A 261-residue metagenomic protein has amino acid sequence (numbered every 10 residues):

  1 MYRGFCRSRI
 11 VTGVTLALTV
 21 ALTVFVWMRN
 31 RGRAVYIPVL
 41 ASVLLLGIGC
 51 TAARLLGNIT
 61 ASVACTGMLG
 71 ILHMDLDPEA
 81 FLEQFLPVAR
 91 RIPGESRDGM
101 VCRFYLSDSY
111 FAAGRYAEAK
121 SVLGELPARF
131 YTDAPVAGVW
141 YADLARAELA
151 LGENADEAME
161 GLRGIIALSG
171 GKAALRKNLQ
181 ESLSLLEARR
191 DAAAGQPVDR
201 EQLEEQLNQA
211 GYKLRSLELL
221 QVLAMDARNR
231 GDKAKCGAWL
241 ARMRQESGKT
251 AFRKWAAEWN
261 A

Functional and structural regions predicted by a protein language model:
M1-L69, H73-P78: N-terminal alpha-helical membrane-insertion module
I37-V43, G70-P87, F111-E125, L151-G164 (+1 more regions): Helix-turn-helix repeat elements of alpha-solenoid scaffolds
G49-T132: N-terminal topogenic membrane-targeting module
L56-G57, D77, G94-R97, Y131-P135 (+3 more regions): Short coil/turn linker motifs that delimit alpha-helical repeat modules in TPR/alpha-solenoid proteins
S62-G67, D98-D108, V136, Y141-A147 (+4 more regions): "A position-specific structural signal for the A-helix of alpha-solenoid helical repeats
E83-R90, S121-Y131, R163-A173, L203-Q209 (+1 more regions): Amphipathic alpha-helical segments of tetratricopeptide repeats
K120-E153: A membrane-cytosol interface segment of integral membrane proteins
A192-A261: Long, non-transmembrane cytosolic or organellar matrix-exposed soluble domains/tails of integral membrane proteins
